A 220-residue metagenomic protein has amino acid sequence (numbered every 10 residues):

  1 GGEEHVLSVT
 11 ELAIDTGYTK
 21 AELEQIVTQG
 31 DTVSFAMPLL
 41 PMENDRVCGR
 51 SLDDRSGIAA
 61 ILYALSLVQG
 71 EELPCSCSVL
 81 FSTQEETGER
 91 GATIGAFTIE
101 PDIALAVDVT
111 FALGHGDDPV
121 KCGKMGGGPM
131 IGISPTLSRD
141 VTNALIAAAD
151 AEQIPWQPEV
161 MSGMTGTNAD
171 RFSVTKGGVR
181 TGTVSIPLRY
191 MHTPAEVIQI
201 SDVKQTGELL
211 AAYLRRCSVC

Functional and structural regions predicted by a protein language model:
G1-C220: N-terminal hydrophobic/helix-forming segments and targeting peptides
